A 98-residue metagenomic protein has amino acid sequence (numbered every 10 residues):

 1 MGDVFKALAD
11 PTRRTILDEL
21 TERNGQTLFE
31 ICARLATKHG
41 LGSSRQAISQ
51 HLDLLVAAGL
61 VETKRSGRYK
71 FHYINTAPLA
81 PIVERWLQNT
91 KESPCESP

Functional and structural regions predicted by a protein language model:
M1-E19: Short alpha-helical segments that sit at the start of domains
P11, R23-T27: Short capping segments at the starts of secondary-structure elements
D18-E22, I74-P98: Amphipathic alpha-helical dimerization/coiled-coil segments that flank or bridge DNA-binding/regulatory modules
E30-A33: A short acidic, leucine-rich amphipathic alpha-helix
A36-I48: Short, positively charged loop/turn segments that connect secondary-structure elements
L52-D53: Short, hydrophobic-biased segments on the C-terminal half of alpha helices that form "recognition helices"
V56-S66, Y73: Beta-hairpin "wing" of winged helix-turn-helix
